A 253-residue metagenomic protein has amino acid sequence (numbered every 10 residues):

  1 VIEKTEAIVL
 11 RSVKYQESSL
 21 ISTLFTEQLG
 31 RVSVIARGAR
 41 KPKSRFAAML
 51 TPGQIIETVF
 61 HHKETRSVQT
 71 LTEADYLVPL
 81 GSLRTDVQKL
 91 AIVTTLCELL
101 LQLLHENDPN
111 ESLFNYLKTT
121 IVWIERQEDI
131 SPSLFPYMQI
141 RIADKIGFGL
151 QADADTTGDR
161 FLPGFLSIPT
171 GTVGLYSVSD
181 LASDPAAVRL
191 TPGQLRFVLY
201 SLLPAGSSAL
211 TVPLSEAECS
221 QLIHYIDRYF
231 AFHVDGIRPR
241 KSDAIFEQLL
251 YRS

Functional and structural regions predicted by a protein language model:
V1-L20, F25-S253: Non-catalytic alpha-helical scaffolds and adjoining flexible linkers that form interface surfaces for assembly
